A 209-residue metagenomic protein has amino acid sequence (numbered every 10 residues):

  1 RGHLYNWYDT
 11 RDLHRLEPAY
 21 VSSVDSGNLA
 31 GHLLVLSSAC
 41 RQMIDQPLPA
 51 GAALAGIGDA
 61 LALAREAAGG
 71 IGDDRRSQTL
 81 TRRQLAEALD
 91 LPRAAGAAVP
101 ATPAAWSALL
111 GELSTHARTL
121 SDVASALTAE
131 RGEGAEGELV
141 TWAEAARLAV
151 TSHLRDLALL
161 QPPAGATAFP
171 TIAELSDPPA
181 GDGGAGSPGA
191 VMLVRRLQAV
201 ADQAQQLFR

Functional and structural regions predicted by a protein language model:
R1-R209: Acidic, mature catalytic/reactive cores of soluble proteins
